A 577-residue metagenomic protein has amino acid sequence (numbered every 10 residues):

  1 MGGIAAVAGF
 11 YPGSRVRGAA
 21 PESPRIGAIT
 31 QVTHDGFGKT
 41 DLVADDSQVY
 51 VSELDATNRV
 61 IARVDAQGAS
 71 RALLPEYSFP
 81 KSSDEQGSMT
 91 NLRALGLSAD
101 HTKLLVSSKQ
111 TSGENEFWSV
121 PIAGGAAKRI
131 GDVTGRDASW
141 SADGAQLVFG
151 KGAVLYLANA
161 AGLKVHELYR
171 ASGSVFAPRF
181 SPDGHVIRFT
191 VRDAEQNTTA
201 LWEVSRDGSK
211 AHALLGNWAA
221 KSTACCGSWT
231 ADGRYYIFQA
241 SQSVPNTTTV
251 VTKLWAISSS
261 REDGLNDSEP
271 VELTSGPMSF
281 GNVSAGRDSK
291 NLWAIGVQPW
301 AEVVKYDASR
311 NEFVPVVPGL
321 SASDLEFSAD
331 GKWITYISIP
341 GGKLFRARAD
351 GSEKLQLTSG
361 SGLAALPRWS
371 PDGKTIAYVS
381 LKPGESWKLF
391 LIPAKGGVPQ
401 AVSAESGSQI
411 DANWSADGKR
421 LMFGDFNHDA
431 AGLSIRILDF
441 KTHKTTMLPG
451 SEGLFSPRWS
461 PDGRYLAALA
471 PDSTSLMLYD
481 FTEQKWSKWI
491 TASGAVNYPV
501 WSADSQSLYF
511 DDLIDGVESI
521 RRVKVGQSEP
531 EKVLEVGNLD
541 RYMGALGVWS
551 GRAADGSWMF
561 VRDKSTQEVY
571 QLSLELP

Functional and structural regions predicted by a protein language model:
M1-T30, F37: Cytosolic linker/terminal segments flanking nucleotidyl-cyclase catalytic modules
A28-I29, A69-A72, G125-K128, L163-E167 (+8 more regions): Predominantly a core beta-strand signature of beta-propeller blades across repeat-based propeller domains
T30-Q31, K39-V43, V49-D65, A69-P75: Terminal hydrophobic membrane-targeting helix
G36-S52, S78-S108, R129-G150, L155 (+12 more regions): Conserved beta-propeller blade repeats
T57-A62, S112-W118, A153-Y156, Q196-W202 (+8 more regions): Structural motif
D65-A69, P121-G125, N159-L163, S205-S209 (+8 more regions): Short loop/turn segments that connect beta-strands within beta-propeller blades
S259, D263, V536-R541, R562 (+1 more regions): Residue-level "micro-hotspots" composed of small/polar
S502-N538: Ankyrin-repeat and related helical/solenoid repeat scaffolds used for protein-protein interactions
